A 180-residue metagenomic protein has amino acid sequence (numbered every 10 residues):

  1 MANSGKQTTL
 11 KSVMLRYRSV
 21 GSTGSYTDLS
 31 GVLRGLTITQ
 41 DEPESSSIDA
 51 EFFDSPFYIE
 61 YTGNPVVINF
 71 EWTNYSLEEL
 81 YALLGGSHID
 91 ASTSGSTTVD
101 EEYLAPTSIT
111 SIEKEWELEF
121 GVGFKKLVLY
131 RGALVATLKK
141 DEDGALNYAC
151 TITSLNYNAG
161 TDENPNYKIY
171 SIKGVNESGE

Functional and structural regions predicted by a protein language model:
A2-A82, Y130-N147: Solvent-exposed edge beta-strands and adjacent loop segments that serve as assembly or binding interfaces
S4-R16, E113-E119, K126-L129, I169-S171: Ordered hydrophobic segments in well-structured contexts
S22-S25, A50-E51, T93-E101, E180: Surface-exposed ligand/attachment interfaces on beta-rich extracellular proteins
R34-E42, A82-S87, S96-T98, E115-F124: A generic short-segment signal for beta-strand/edge and adjacent turn/coil regions
V67-E71, E115-E117, A149-T153: Beta-strand secondary-structure signal
Y75-A105: Charged, amphipathic alpha-helical segments
D100-K140: Acidic, glycine-rich flexible loop segments
G123-E180: Mixed-charge, glycine-accented linear interaction segment located at domain edges/termini
